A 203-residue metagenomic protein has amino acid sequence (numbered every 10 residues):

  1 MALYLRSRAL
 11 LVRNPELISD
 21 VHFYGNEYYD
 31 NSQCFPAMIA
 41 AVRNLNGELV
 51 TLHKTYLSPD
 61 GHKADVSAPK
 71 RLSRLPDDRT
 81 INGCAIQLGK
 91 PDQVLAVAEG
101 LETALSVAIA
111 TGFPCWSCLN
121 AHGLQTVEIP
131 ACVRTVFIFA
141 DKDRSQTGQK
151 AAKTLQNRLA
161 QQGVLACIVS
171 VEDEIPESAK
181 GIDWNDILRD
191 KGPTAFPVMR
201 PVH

Functional and structural regions predicted by a protein language model:
M1-M38, R43-N46, G89, M199-H203: TOPRIM metal-binding catalytic domain and adjacent DNA-binding surface shared by DnaG-type primases
S7-L11, L57-G61, I138, S170-D173: Short regulatory "switch" loops immediately downstream of catalytic or recognition motifs within protein catalytic
A9-L11, T51, T111, L188: Generic short alpha-helical hydrophobic face used as a protein-protein interaction/packing hotspot
R13-H22, T55-L57, C84-I86, A152-L155 (+3 more regions): Generic hydrophobic, helix-prone segments enriched in Leu/Val/Ile
Y24-S32, K63, P176-D186: Short, solvent-exposed polar/charged micro-motifs at secondary-structure junctions
Y29-A131: Phosphate-handling DNA/RNA-contact segment within nucleic-acid enzymes
D92-L95, L101-H203: TOPRIM fold recognition
